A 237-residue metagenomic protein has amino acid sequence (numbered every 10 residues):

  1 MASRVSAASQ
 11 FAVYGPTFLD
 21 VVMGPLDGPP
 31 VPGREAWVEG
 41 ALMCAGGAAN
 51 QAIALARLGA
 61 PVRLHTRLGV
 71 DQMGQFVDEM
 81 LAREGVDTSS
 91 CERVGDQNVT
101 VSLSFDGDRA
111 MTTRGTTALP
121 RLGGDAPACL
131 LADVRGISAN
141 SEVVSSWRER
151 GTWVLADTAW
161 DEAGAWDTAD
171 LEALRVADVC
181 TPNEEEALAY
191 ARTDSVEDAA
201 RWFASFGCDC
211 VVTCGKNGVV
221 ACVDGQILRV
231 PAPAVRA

Functional and structural regions predicted by a protein language model:
M1-H65, Q75, P231, R236-A237: Glycine-rich phosphate/adenosyl-contacting loop at the front of the ribokinase-like
A2-T17, R63, E79-R93, S104-R229: Ribokinase/PfkB-type carbohydrate-kinase core domain
V21-V22, Q72, V219-C222: Short active-site-adjacent structural elements
Q72-E79: Short, mixed-charge aromatic SLiMs
G95-N98: Short acidic/glycine-enriched loop/turn segments that link adjacent beta-strands
